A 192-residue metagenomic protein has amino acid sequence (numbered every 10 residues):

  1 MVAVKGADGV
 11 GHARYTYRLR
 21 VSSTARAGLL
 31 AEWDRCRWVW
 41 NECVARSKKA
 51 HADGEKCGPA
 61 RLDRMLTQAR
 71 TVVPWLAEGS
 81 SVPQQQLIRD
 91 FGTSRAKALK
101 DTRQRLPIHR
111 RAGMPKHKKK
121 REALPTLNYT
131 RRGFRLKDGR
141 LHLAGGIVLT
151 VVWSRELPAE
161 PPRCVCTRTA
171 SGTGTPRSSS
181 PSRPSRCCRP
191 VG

Functional and structural regions predicted by a protein language model:
M1-G192: Nucleic-acid substrate recognition interfaces
